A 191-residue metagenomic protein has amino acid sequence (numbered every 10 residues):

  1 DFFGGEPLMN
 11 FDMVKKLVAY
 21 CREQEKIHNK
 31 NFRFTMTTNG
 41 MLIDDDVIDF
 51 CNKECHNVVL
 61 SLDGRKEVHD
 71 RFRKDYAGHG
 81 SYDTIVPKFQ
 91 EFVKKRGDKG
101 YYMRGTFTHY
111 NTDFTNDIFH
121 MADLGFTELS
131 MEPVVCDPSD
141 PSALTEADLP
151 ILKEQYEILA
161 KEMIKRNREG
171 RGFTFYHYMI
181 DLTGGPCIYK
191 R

Functional and structural regions predicted by a protein language model:
D1, K30-F32, L124: Short non-domain terminal segments
D1-P7: Active-site groove signature of glycoside hydrolases
P7-R71, D75-P87, G105-N116: Canonical radical SAM enzyme core domain
E67-D83, Q90, K94-R191: Radical SAM enzyme [4Fe-4S]-AdoMet core and its adjacent flexible, acidic and glycine-rich loops/tails across
